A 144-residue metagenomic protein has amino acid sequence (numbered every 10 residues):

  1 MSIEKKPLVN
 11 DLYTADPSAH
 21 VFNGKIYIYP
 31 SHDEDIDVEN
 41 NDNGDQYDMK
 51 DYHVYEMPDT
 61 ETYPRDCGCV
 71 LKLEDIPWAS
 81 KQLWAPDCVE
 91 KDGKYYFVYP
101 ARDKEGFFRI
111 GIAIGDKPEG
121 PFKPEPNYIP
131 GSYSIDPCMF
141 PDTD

Functional and structural regions predicted by a protein language model:
M1-D144: Carbohydrate-active catalytic/glycan-binding domains of CAZyme proteins, especially the secreted or lumenal ectodomains
